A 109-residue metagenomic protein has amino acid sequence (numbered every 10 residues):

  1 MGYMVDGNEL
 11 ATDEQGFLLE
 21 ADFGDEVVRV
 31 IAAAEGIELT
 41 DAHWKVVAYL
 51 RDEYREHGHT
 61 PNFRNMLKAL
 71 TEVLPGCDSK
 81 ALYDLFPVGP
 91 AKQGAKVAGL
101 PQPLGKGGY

Functional and structural regions predicted by a protein language model:
Y3-E38: N-terminal first-folded block
D6-E9, V46-V47, T71: A short alpha-helix capping/helix-coil boundary motif
T12, N65, A69-Y109: Helix-rich interaction surfaces within compact, conserved domain-sized segments that mediate assembly or partner
Q15-A21, Y54-G58, K68-L70, K80-A81: A short, ordered amphipathic alpha-helix with a cationic face
E20-V27, W44-K45, G58-N62, V73: Short acidic alpha-helix initiation/capping motifs at coil-to-helix transition points, especially at protein N-termini
V27-I31, A48-Y49, M66-A69: A general alpha-helix detector
A32, Y54, G94-A95: Hydrophobic alpha-helix position signal
G36-F63: Hydrophobic/aromatic-rich, well-ordered segments within soluble, folded domains that form packed cores
